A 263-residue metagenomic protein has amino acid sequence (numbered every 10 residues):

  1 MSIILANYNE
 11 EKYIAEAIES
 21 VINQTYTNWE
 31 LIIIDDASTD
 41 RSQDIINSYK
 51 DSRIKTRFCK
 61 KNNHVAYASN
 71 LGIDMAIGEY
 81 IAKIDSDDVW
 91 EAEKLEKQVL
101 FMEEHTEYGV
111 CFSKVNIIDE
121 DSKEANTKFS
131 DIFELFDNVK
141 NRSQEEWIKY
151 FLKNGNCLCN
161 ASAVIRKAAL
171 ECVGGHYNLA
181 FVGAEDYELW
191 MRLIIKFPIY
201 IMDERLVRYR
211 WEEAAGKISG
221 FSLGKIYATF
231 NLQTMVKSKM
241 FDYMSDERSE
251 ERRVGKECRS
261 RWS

Functional and structural regions predicted by a protein language model:
M1, I22-I33, R41, S52-K55: Short loop->beta transition adjacent to catalytic acidic/histidine clusters or analogous donor-positioning motifs
N9-N23: Short, well-formed alpha-helical segments that are part of the catalytic scaffolds of diverse glycosyltransferases
S20, T27, D35-D44, K61 (+1 more regions): A conserved acidic beta->alpha catalytic loop
C59-A76, K97: Glycine-rich, basic loop-to-helix element that forms the pyrophosphate-binding segment of sugar-nucleotide handling
D74, S113, D131-N231: Conserved nucleotide-sugar donor-binding catalytic segment
I81: Short aromatic/hydrophobic "clamp" motif used to bind/position activated sugar donors
E93-I132: Conserved donor NDP-sugar-binding/catalytic core segment of glycosyltransferases
R252-C258: Conserved small/polar residues in nucleotide/adenosyl-binding loops
